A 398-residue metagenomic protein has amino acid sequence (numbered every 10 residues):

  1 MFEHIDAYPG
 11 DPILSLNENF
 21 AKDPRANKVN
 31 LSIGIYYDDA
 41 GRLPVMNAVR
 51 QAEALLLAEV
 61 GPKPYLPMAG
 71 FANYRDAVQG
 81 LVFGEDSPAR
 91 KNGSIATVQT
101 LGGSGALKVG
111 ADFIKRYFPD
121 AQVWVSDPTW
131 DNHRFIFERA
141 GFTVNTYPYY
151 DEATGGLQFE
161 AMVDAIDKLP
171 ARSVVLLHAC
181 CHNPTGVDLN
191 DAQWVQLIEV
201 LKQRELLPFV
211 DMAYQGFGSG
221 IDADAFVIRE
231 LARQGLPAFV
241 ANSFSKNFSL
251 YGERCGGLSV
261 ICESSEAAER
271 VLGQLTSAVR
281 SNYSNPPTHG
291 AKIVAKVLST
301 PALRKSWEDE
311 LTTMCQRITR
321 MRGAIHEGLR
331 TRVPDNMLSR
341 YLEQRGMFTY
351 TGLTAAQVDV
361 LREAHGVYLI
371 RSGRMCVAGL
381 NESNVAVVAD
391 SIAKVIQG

Functional and structural regions predicted by a protein language model:
M1-G70, A77-G80, G84, S281 (+3 more regions): N-terminal "arm"/small-domain region of PLP-dependent enzymes with the aminotransferase-like
L31, V144, P208, A238 (+1 more regions): Hydrophobic beta-strand scaffold residues
L55, V60-K202, G216-F217, A225-I228 (+3 more regions): Conserved core of the PLP fold type I
G93-S94, Y341-G346, I370-G373: Short Gly/Ser/Thr- and Asp/Glu-enriched loop/turn motifs at secondary-structure junctions
M212-A213: Conserved Walker B
V227-R270, Q274: Active-site PLP attachment segment
L272-A291, V297-H326: Structural signature of PLP-dependent enzymes
E308-A364: Conserved PLP-binding catalytic core of the aspartate aminotransferase-like
